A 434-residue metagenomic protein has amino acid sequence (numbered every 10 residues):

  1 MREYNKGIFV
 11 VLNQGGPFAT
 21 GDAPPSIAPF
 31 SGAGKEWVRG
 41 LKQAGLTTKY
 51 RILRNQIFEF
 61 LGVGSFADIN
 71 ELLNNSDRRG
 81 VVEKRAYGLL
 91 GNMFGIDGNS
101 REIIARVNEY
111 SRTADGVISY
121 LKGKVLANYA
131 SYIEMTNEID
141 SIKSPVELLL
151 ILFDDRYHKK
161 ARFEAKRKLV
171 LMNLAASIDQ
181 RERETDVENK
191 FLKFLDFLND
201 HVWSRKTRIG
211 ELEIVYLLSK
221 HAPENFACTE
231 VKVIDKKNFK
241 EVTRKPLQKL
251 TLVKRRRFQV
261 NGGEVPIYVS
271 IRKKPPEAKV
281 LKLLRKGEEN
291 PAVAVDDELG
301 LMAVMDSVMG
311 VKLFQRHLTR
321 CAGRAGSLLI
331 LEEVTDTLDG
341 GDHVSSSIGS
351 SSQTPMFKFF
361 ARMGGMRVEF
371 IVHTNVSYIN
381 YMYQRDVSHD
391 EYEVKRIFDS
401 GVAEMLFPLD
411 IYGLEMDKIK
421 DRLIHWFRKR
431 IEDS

Functional and structural regions predicted by a protein language model:
M1-A294, I397-S434: Charge-rich, low-complexity segments
G287-S434: Long beta-strand-rich cores associated with HINT superfamily self-processing modules
